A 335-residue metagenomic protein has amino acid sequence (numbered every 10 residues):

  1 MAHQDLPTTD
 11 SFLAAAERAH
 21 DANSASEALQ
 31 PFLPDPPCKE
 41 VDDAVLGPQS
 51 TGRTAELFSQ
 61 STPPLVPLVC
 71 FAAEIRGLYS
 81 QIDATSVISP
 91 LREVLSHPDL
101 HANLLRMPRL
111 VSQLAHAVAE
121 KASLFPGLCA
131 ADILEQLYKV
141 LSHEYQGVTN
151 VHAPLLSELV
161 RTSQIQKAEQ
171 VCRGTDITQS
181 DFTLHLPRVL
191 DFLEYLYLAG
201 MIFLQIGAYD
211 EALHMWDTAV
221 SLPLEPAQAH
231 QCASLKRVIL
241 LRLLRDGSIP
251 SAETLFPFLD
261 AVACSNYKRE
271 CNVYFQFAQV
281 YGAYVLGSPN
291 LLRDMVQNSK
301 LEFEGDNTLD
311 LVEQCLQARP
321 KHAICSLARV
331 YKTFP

Functional and structural regions predicted by a protein language model:
A2-F125: Eukaryote-biased activation of long, low-complexity terminal tails and linkers
A84, L124-G127, I165, Y209: TPR-repeat structural position
R92-L100, E135-S142, C172-L184, D217-L224: Amphipathic alpha-helical segments of tetratricopeptide repeats
L105, R109, Y145-Q146, L190 (+1 more regions): Residue signature of alpha-solenoid helical repeat architecture, marking inter-repeat boundaries and helix-start
V111, A115-V118, L134, H152 (+3 more regions): TPR repeat positional signature
F192-A199, L204-P335: Alpha-helical scaffold segments of alpha-solenoid architecture
